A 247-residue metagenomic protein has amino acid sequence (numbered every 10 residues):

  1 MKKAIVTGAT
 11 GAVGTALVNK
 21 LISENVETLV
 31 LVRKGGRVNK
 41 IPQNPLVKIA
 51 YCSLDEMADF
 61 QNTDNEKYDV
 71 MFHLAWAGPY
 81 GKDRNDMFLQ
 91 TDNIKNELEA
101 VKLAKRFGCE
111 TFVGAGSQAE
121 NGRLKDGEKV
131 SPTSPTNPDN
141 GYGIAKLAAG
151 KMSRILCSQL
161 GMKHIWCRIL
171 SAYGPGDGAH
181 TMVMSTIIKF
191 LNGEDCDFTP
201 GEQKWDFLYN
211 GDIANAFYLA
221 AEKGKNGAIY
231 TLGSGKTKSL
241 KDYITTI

Functional and structural regions predicted by a protein language model:
A4-E24: N-terminal Rossmann NAD(P)H-binding glycine-rich loop of SDR-like oxidoreductase domains
Y51-D92: NAD(P)H-binding glycine-rich loop region in Rossmannoid oxidoreductase-like domains and their noncatalytic homologs
H73, L98-G141: Conserved Rossmann-fold NAD(P)-dependent oxidoreductase catalytic core, especially the SDR/UDP-sugar
K82-D83, P135, H164-A172, T186-L208 (+1 more regions): A conserved pocket-lining segment of Rossmann-fold NAD(P)-dependent short-chain dehydrogenase/reductase
Q90, S134, D139-G150, H180-T181 (+1 more regions): Short-chain dehydrogenase/reductase
N121-G122, N137-G141, I165-M182: Flexible, glycine-rich beta-alpha linker
N137-I165, L191: Active-site Tyr-X1-5-Lys
L147, L160, A172-M184, E194 (+3 more regions): Glycine/proline-rich active-site loop of Rossmann-fold NAD(P)-dependent oxidoreductases
